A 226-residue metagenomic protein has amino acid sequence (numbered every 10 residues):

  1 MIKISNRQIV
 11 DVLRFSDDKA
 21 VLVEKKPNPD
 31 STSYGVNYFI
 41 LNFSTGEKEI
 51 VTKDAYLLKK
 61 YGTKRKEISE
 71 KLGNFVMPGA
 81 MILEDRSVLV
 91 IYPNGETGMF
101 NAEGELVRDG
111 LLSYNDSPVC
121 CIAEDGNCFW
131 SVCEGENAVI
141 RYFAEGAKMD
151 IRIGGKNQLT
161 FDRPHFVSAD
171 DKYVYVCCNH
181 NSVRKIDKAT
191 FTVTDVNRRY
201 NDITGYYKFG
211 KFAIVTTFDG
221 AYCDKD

Functional and structural regions predicted by a protein language model:
M1, K48-G73, V107-N115, M149-T160: Surface-exposed loop and turn segments in beta-propeller and other repeat-based domains that flank or scaffold
K3-V36, F75-A80: Beta-strand-rich domains and repeat architectures in extracellular enzymes and scaffolds, especially beta-propellers
R7-R14, K59-T63, G73-M81, D116-E124 (+2 more regions): Repeated scaffold domains used in trafficking and secretory/extracellular systems, primarily beta-propellers
D17-K19, D85-R86, G126-N127, D171-K172 (+1 more regions): Short coil/turn segments that connect the beta-strands within blades of beta-propeller domains
L22-S33, V90-N94, S131-N137, V176-H180 (+1 more regions): Conserved beta-strand positions in repeat-built beta-propeller and related beta-rich domains
K25-D54: Beta-propeller domains
D30-I40, E96-M99, N137-R141, S182-R184 (+1 more regions): Structural motif
N42-G46, N101-E105, F143-G146, D187-F191 (+1 more regions): Short loop/turn segments that connect beta-strands within beta-propeller blades
